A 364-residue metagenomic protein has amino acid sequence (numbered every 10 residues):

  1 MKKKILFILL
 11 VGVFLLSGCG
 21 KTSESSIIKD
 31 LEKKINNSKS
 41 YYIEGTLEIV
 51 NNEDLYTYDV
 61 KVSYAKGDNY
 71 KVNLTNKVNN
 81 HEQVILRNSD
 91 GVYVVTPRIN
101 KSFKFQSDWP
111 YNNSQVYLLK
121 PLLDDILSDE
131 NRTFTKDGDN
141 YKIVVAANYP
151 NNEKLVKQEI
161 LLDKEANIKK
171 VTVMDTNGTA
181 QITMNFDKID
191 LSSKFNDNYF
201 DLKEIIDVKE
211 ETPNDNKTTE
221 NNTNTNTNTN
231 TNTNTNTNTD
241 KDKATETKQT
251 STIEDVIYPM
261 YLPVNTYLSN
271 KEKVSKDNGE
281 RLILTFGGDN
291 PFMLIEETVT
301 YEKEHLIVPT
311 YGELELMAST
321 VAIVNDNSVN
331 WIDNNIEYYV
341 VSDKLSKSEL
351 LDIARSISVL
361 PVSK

Functional and structural regions predicted by a protein language model:
M1-S17: Sec-dependent bacterial lipoprotein signal peptides
G12-N69, N131, N226-N238, A244 (+2 more regions): N-terminal leader/targeting segments and the immediate start of mature chains
S23, S89-N152, S363: Flexible, processing/modification-adjacent segments and terminal tails in exported/periplasmic/extracellular proteins
L55-D59, N79-E82, E153-Q158, Q181-T183 (+2 more regions): Short, surface-exposed coil-to-beta transition loops
K61-Y117, D175, T179-N185: An acidic-aromatic
V72, V171-V173, V340: Beta-strand-dense domains in secreted/periplasmic systems and polymorphic toxin scaffolds
N73, T219-T223, T233-N334: Short, solvent-exposed recognition patches
G138-I206: Gly/Pro-enriched, hydrophobic low-complexity segments that function as extracytoplasmic propeptides/linkers
